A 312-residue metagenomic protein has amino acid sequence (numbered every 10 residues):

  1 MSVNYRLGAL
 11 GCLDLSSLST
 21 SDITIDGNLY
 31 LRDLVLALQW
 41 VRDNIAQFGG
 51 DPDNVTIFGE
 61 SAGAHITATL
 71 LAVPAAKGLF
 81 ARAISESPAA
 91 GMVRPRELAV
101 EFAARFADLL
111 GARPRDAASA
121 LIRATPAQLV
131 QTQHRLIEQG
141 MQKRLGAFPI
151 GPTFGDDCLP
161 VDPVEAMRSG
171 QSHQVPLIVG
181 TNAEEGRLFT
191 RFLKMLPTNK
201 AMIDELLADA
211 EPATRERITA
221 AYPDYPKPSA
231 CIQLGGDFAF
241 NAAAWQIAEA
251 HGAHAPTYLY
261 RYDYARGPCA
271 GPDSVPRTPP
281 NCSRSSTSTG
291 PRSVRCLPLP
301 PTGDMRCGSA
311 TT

Functional and structural regions predicted by a protein language model:
M1-R115, A166-F189: Serine-hydrolase-like catalytic core of hydrolytic proteins
R6-L13, R215-P223, S283-S286: Active-site-adjacent bridging/hinge elements
G11-S19, L193-M195, P276-S283: Short, flexible, mixed-charge acidic loops at enzyme active sites
I23-N28, A89-R94, P163-V164, Y225-F238 (+2 more regions): Active-site rim elements
R32-V35, Q39, E97-E101, H173 (+3 more regions): A structural signal for well-ordered alpha-helical segments within the folded catalytic domains of diverse enzymes
D43, K77, E86-E205, C231-E249: Substrate-access "cap/lid" subdomains that shape and gate the entrance to catalytic or ligand-binding pockets
T181, D209-A243, A248-A253, Y258-Y264: Alpha/beta-hydrolase fold catalytic core
A242-W245, E249-T312: Mobile gating loops/cap/lid regions near enzyme active sites that modulate substrate access
